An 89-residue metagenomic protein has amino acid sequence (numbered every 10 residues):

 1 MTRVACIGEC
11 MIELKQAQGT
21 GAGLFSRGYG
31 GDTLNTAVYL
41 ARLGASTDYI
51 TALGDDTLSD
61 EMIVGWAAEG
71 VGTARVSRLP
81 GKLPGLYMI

Functional and structural regions predicted by a protein language model:
M1-G19: Positively charged, low-complexity intrinsically disordered leader regions
T2, I7, G28-N35: Short secondary-structure boundary/capping elements
T2-R3, V38, G72-A74: Secondary-structure boundary/capping motif
M11, T33-L34, T57, M88: Short, flexible micro-motifs
I12-L14, S26, N35-L43: Beta-barrel outer-membrane channel/assembly domains of diderm bacteria
G19-A22, I63-G65: Short, glycine/charged-enriched secondary-structure capping and boundary segments
T20-G30: Short pre-catalytic strand/loop immediately N-terminal to key active-site residues, enriched for Gly-Thr
S46-I89: Conserved N-terminal subdomain of the carbohydrate kinase-like
